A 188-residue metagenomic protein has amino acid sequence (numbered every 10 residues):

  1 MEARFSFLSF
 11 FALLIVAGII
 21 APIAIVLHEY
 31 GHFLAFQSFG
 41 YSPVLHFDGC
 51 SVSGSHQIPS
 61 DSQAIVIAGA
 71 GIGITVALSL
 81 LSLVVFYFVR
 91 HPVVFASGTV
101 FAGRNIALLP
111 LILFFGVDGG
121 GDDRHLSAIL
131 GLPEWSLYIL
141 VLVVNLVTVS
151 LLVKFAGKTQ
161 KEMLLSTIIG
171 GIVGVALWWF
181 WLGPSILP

Functional and structural regions predicted by a protein language model:
M1-L8: Short, Lys/Arg-rich, polar N-terminal cytosolic tail immediately upstream of the first transmembrane signal-anchor
L14-I65: Small-residue-rich helix-interface/hinge motifs
A17-G18, F86-A102: Interfacial segments of alpha-helical transmembrane regions
H28, G71, L126: Divalent metal-coordination and catalytic microenvironments
D61-L80, I129-V149: Membrane-interface loop-to-helix entry segments
L111-L132: Interfacial helix-loop-helix junctions of multi-pass membrane proteins
K158-I169: Membrane-interfacial entry segments at the cytosolic side of transmembrane helices
A176-P188: Juxtamembrane boundary at the C-terminal end of a transmembrane helix
